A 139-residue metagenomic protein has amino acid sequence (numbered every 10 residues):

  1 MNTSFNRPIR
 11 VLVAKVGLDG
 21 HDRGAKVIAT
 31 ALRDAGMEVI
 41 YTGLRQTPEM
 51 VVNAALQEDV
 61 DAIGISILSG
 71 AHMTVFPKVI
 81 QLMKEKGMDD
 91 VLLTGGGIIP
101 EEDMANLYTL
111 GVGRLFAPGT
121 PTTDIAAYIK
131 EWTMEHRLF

Functional and structural regions predicted by a protein language model:
I9: Nucleotide donor/acceptor-binding cores
L12-A14: Short hydrophobic segments within beta-strands
G17: A glycine- and charged-residue-rich anion-binding loop/surface
A25-A127, E135: Cofactor-cradling patches in redox/metallo enzymes
E131-F139: The C-terminal output helix
